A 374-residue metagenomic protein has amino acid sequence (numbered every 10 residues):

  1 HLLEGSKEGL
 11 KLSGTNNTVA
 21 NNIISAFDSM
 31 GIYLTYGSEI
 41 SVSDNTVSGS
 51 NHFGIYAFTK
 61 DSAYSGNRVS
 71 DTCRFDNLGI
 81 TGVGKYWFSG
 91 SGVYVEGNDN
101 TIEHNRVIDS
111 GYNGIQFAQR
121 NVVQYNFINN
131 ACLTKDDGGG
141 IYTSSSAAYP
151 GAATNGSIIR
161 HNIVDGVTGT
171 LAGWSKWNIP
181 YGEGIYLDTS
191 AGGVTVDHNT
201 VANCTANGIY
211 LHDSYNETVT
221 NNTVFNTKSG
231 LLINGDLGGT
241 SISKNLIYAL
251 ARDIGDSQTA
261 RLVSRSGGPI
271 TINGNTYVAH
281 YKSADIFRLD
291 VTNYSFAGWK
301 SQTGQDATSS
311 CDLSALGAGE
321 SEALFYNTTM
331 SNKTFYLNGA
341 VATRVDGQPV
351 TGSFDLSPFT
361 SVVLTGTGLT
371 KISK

Functional and structural regions predicted by a protein language model:
H1-E4, N16-S29, S38-F53, K60-V83 (+7 more regions): Right-handed parallel beta-helix
E4-L10, A26-L34, G49-Y56, L78-Y94 (+6 more regions): Extracellular beta-strand/beta-solenoid scaffold signature
I40, Y86-F88, N100, D136 (+7 more regions): Short, solvent-exposed coil/turn segments
V93, T101, I108-D109, D136 (+3 more regions): Extracellular, surface-exposed repeat architectures
D236-S373: Acidic, glycine- and Ser/Thr-rich low-complexity intrinsically disordered tracts in extracellular/secreted proteins
